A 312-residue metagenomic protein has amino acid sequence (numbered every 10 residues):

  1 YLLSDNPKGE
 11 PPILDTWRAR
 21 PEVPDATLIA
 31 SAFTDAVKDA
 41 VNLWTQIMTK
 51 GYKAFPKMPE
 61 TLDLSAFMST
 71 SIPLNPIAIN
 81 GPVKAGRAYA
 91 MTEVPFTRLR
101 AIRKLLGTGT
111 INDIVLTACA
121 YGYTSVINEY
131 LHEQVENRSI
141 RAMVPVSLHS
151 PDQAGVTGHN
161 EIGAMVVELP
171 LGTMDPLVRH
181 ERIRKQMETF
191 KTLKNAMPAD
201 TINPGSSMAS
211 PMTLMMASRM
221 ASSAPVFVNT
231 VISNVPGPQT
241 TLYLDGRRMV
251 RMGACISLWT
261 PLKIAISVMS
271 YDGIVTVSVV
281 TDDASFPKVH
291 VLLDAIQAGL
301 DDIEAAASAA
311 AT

Functional and structural regions predicted by a protein language model:
Y1-L262, I266-Q297, D301-T312: Soluble acyl-CoA-dependent acyltransferase catalytic core bearing the H(X)4D motif
